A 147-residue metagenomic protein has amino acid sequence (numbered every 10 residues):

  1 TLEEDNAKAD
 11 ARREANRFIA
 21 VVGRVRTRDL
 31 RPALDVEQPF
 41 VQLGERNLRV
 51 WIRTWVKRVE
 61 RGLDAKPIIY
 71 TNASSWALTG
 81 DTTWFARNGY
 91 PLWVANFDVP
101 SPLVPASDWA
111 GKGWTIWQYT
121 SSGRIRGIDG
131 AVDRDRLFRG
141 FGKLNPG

Functional and structural regions predicted by a protein language model:
T1, L30-V36, K66-Y70, P91-N96 (+1 more regions): Structural recognition of the beta-strand scaffold that forms the well-ordered cores of secreted hydrolase catalytic
T1-A65: Substrate-binding cleft of extracellular glycoside hydrolase catalytic domains
T1-A7, E37-Q42, A73-A77, D98-S101 (+1 more regions): Solvent-exposed loop/turn segments at secondary-structure junctions within structured extracellular/periplasmic domains
D5, D10, D29, D35 (+6 more regions): Acidic-enriched, low-complexity/disordered segments with a strong bias for Aspartate over Glutamate
A7-R13, G44, L48, N72 (+1 more regions): General structural signal for secondary-structure boundaries
G44-R46, T79-D81, V104-P105: Short, well-ordered secondary-structure micro-motifs
I52-N72, A77-W84: A contiguous pocket-lining binding segment that forms or flanks enzyme active sites
T83-G147: Functionally critical loop-and-helix segments that line ligand-binding/catalytic clefts of soluble enzyme domains
